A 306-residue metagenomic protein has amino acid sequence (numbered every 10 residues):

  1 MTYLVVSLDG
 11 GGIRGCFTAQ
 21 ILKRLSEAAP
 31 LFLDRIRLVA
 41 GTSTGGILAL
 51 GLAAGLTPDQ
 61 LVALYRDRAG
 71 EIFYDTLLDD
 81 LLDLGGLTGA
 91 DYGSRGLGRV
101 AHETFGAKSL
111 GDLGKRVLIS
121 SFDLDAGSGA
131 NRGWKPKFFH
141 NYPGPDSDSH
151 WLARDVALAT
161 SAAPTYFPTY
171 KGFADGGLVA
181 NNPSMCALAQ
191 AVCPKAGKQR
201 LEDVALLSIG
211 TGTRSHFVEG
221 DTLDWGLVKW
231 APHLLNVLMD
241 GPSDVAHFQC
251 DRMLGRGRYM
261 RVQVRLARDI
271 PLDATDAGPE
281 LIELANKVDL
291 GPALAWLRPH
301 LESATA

Functional and structural regions predicted by a protein language model:
M1, L31-R35, L110-G114, G197-D203 (+1 more regions): Short helix-terminating capping/connector loops at secondary-structure junctions
M1, T165-G172, L178-A180, Q199-L201 (+3 more regions): C-terminal helical/tail subdomains of lipid-metabolizing enzymes
T2-S7, I13-T104, D155, D221 (+1 more regions): Patatin-like phospholipase
D9-I13, T44-I47, L124-A126, P143-G144 (+5 more regions): Conserved beta-strand elements of beta-rich interaction domains across eukaryotes, especially beta-propellers
G11, G45, A101, I119 (+5 more regions): Conserved small-residue
D80, D112-A196: Active-site gating loop/helix substructures
L82-G85, A90-R116, F138, Y170 (+3 more regions): Surface cap/lid and interfacial helix-loop subdomains adjacent to catalytic sites that gate substrate access
L188-E219: Hydrophobic, mid-to-C-terminal alpha-helical segments
